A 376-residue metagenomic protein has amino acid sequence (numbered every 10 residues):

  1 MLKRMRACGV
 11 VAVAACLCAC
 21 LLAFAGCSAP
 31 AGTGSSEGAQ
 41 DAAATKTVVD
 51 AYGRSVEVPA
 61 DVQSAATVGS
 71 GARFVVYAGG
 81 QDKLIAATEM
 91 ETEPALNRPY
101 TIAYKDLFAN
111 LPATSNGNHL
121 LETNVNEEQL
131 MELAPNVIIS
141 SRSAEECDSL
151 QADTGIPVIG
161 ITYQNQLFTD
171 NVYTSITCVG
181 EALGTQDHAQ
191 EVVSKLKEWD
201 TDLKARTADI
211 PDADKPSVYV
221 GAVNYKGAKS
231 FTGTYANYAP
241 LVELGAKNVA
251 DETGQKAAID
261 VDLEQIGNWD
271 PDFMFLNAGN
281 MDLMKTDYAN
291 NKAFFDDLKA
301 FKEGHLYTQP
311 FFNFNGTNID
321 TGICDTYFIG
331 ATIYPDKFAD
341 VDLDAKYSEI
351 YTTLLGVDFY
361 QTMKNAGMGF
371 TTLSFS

Functional and structural regions predicted by a protein language model:
M1-A14: Bacterial N-terminal signal peptides that target proteins for export
A12-F24: Bacterial N-terminal signal peptides
A23-Q40: Bacterial lipoprotein signal-peptidase II cleavage site
V48, S55, C147-K226, A250-E252 (+1 more regions): Extracytoplasmic substrate-binding proteins
S64-V68, I85-T88, V137-S141, V158-I161 (+4 more regions): Structural recognition of the beta-strand scaffold that forms the well-ordered cores of secreted hydrolase catalytic
A72-Q129, V137, V249: A short, structured surface patch at a secondary-structure boundary
G117-E122, N126-S143, D262-G279: Proline-aspartate-enriched helix->loop->beta-strand connector
S230-A257: Alpha-helical, coiled-coil/dimerization segments enriched in small aliphatic residues
